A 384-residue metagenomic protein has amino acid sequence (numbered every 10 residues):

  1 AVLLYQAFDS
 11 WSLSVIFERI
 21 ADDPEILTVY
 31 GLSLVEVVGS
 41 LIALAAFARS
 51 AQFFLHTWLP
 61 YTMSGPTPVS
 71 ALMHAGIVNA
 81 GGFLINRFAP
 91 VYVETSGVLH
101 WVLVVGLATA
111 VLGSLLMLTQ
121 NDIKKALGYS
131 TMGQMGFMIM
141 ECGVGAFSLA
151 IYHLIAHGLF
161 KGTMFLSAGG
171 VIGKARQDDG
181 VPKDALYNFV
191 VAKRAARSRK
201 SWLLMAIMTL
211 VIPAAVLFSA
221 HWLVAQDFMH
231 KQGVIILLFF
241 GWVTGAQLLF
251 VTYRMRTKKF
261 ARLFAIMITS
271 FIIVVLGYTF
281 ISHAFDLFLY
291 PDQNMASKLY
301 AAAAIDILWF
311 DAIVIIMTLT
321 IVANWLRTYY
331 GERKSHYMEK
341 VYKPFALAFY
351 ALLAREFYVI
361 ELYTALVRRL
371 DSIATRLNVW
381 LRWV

Functional and structural regions predicted by a protein language model:
A1-Q293, K298, A302-E339, Y350-E361 (+2 more regions): ...captures the hydrophobic TM-helix bundle architecture rather than a specific catalytic motif, and can also fire on
K343-F345, F349: C-terminal accessory/interaction regions of large nucleic acid-associated machines
